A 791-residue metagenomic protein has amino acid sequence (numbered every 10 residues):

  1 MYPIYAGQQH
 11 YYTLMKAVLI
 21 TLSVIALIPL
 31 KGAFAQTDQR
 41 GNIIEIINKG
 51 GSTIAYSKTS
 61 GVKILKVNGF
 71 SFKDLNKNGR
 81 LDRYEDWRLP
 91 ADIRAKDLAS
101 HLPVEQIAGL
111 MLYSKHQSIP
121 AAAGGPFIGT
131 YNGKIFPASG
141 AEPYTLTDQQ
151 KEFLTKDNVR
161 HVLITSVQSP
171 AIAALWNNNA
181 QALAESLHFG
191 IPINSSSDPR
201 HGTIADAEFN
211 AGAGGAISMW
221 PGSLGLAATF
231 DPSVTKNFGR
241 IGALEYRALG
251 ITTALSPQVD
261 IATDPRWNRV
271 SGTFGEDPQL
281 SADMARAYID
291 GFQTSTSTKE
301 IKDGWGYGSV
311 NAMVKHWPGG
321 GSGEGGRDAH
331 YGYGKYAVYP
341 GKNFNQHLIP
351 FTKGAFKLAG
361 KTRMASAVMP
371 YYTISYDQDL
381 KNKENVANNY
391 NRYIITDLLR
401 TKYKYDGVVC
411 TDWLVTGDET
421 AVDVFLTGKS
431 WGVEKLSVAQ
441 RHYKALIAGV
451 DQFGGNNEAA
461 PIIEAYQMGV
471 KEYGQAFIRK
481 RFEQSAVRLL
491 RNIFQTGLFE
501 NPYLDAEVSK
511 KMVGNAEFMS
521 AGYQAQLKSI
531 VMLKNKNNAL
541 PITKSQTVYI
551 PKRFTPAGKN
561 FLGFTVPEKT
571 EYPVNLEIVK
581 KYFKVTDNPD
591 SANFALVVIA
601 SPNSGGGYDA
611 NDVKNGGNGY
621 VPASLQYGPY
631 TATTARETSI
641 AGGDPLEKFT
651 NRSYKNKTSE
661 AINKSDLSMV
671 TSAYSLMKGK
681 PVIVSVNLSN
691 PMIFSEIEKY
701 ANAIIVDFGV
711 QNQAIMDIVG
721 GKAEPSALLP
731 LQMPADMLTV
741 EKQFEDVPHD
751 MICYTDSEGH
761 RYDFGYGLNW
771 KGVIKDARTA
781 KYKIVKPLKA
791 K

Functional and structural regions predicted by a protein language model:
M1-Q36: Bacterial Sec-dependent N-terminal signal peptides
A35-K791: Glycoside hydrolase catalytic-domain context in secreted enzymes
